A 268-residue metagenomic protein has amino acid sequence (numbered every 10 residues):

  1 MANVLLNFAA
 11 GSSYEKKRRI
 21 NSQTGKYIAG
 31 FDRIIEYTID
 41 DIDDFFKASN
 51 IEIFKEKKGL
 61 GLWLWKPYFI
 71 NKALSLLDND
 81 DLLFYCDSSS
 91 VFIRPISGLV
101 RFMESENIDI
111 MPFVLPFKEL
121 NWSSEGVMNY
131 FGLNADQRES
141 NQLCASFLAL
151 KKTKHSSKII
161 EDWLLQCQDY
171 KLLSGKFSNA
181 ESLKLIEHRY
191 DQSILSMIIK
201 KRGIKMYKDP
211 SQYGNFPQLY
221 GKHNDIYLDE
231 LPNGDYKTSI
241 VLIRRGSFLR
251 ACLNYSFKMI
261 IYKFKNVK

Functional and structural regions predicted by a protein language model:
M1-K268: Glycosyltransferase catalytic domains, chiefly GT-A lineage
